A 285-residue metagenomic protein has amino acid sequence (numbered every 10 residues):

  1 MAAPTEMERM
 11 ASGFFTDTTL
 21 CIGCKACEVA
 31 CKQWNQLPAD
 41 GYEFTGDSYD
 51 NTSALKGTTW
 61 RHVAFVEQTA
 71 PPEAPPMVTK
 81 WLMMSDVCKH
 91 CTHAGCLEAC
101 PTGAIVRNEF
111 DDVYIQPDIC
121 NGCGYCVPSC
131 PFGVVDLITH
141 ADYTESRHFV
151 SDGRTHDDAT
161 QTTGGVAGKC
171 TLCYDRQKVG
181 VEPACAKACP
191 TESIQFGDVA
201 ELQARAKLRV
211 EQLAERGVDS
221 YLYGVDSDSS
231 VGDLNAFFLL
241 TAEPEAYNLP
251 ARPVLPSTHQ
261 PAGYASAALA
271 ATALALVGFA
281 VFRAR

Functional and structural regions predicted by a protein language model:
M1-R285: Non-ligating segments of multi-cofactor redox enzymes
